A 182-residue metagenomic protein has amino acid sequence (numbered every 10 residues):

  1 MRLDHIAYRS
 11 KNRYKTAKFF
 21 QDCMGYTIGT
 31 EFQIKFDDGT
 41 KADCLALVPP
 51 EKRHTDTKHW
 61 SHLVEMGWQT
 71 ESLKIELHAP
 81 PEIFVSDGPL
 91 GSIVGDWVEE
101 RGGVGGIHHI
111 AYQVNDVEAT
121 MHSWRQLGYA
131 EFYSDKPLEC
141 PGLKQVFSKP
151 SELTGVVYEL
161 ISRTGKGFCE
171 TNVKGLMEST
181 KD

Functional and structural regions predicted by a protein language model:
M1-T30, T40-F132, K136, C140-D182: Glyoxalase I/VOC metalloenzyme domain signal
Q33-F36: Short glycine/proline-centered loop/turn elements that form peptide/ligand docking sites
